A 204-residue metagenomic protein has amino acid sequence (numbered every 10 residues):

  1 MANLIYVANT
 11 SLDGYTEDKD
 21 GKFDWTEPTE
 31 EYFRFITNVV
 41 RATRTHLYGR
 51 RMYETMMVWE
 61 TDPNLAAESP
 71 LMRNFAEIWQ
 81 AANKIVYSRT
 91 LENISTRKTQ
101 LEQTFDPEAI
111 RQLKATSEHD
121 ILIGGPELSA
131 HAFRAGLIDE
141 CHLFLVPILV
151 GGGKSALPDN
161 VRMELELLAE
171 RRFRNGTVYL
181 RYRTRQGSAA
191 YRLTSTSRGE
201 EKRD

Functional and structural regions predicted by a protein language model:
M1-D204: Enzymes that bind and transform nitrogen-containing heteroaromatic metabolites
